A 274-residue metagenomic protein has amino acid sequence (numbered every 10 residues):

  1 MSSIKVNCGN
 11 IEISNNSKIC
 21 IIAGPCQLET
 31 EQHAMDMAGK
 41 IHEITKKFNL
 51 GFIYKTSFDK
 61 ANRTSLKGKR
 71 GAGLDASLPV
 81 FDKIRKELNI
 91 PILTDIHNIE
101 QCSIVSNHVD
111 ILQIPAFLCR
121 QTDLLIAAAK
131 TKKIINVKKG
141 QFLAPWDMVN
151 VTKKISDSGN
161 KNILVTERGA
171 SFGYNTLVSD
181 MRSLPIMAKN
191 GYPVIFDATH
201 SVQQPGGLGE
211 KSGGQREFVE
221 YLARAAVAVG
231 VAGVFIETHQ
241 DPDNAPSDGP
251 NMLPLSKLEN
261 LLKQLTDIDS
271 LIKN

Functional and structural regions predicted by a protein language model:
M1-I21, I272-N274: N-terminal amphipathic alpha-helix/helix-capping segment at the start of soluble metabolic enzymes
K18-I22, G51-K55, P91-L93, D110-I111 (+4 more regions): Structural preference for beta-strand elements that scaffold enzyme active sites
P25-A34, F52-L74, T238-D248: Glycine-rich, proline-tolerant flexible connector loops at the mouths of alpha/beta enzymes
Q27-H42, A72-P79, G213-Y221: Glycine-rich anion/phosphate-binding loops
I41-E43, K47-F48, K69-L93, A128-I134 (+4 more regions): Alpha-helix-loop-beta-strand connector modules within alpha/beta enzyme cores
K67-D75, I111-L118, Y174-V178, V202-V227 (+2 more regions): Active-site-adjacent loop and "lid" segments of alpha/beta metabolic enzymes
A72-G73, E87-Q101, D110-D123, I134-P145 (+1 more regions): Catalytic beta/alpha-barrel core
K132-T238: Catalytic alpha/beta core domains of metabolic enzymes, predominantly
